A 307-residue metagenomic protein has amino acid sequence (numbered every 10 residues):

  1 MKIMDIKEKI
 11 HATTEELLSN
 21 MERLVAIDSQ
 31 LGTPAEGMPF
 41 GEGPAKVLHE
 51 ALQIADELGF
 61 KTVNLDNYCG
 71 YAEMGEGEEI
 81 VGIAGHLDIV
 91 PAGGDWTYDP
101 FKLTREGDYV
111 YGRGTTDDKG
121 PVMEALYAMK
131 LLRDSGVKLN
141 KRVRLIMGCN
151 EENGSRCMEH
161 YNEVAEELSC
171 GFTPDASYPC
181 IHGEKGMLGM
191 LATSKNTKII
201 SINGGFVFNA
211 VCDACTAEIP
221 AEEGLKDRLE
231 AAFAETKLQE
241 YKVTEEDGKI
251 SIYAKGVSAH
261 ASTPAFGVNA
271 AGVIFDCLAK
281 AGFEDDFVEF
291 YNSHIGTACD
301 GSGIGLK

Functional and structural regions predicted by a protein language model:
K2-A84, V90-A92: N-terminal helical capping/dimerization or prosegment-like subdomains of hydrolases acting on amide or phosphate bonds
K9-E16, N20-I27, E50-L58, L131 (+2 more regions): Generic non-transmembrane alpha-helical segments
E57-L65, R105, I199, Q239-V243: Short secondary-structure junctions
V63-D66, G112, L145-M147, F172-P174 (+2 more regions): General beta-strand structural signal in soluble alpha/beta enzymes
Y68-G70, C149-N153, V257: Short, internal active-site loops enriched in acidic
G70, Y109-V110, I250-I252: Hydrophobic residues embedded in beta-strands of well-ordered beta-sheets
I80-M147, N153, V164-L168: Active-site metal-coordination/substrate-binding segment of hydrolases, especially metallo-dependent peptidases
E152, M158-K307: Midchain, well-structured core segments that form catalytic/ion-binding scaffolds
